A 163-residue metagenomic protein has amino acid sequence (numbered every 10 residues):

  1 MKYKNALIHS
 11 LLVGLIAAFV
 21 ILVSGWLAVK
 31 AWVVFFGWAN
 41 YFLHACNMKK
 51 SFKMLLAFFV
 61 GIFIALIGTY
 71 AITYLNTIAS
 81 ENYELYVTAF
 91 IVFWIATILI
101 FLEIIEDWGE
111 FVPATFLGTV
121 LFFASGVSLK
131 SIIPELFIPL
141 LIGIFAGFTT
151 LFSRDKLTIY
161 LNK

Functional and structural regions predicted by a protein language model:
M1-L11: N-terminal membrane topogenic signal
I16-S24, I64-N76, I95-E103, L121-S125 (+1 more regions): Alpha-helical membrane-inserting segments
V20-F35, I78-F93: Structural signature of hydrophobic alpha-helical transmembrane segments
S24, L75-N82, F101-W108, L129-P134: Membrane-interface helix caps and helix-loop-helix hairpins in membrane proteins
A28-A45, F93-L99, E103-S128: Pore- and pathway-forming membrane helices of multi-pass small-molecule/ion transporters and channels
V33-T73: Alpha-helical membrane segments and adjacent membrane-interface helices in multi-pass membrane proteins
N82, F137-K163: Alpha-helical transmembrane segments and their cytosolic interface
L85-F90, S131-G143: Loop-to-transmembrane alpha-helix initiation sites
